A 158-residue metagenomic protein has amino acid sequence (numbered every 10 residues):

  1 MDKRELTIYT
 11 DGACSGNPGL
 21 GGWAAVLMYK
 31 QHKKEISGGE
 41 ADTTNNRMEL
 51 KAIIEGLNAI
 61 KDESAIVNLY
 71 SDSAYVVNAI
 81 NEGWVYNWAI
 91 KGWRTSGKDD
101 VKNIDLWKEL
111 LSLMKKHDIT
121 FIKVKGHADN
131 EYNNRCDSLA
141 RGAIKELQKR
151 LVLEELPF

Functional and structural regions predicted by a protein language model:
M1-M48, L57-A65, I80, D137-F158: RNase H-like nuclease fold core
A13-L20, I54-R135, L139, I144: RNase H catalytic domain
